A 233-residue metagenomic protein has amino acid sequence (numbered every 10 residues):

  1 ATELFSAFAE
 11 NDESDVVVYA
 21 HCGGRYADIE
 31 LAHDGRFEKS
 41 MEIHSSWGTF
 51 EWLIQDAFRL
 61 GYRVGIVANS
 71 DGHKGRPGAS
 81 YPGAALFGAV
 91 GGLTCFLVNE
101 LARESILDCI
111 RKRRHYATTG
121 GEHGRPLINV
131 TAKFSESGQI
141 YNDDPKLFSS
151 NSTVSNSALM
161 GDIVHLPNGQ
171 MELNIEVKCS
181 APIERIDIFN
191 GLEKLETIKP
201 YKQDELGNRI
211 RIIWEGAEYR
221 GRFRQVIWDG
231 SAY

Functional and structural regions predicted by a protein language model:
A1, M41-G48: The substrate-binding groove and active-site-proximal loops of carbohydrate-active enzymes, especially glycoside
A1-F37, E51-Y62: Histidine/acidic residue-rich metal-binding segments in metalloenzymes
Y19-C22, E42-H44, N69-S70: A cross-family glycoside hydrolase active-site/sugar-binding cleft signature
G23, G48, L101: Residues that form or immediately flank small-molecule/cofactor binding pockets and catalytic motifs
Y26-A32, E38-K39, I54-D56, L60-Y233: C-terminal functional module detector
